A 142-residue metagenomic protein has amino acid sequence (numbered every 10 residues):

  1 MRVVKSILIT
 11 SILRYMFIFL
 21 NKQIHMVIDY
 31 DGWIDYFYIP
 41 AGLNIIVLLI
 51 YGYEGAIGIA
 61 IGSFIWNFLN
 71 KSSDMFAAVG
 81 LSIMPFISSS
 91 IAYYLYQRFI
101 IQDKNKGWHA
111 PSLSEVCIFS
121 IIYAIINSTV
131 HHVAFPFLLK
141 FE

Functional and structural regions predicted by a protein language model:
V3-I7, S11, Y15-L48, A60-E142: Membrane-embedded alpha-helical hairpins and interfacial helices in multi-pass inner-membrane proteins
G55-G58: Transmembrane helix boundary and interhelical junction motifs in multipass membrane proteins
